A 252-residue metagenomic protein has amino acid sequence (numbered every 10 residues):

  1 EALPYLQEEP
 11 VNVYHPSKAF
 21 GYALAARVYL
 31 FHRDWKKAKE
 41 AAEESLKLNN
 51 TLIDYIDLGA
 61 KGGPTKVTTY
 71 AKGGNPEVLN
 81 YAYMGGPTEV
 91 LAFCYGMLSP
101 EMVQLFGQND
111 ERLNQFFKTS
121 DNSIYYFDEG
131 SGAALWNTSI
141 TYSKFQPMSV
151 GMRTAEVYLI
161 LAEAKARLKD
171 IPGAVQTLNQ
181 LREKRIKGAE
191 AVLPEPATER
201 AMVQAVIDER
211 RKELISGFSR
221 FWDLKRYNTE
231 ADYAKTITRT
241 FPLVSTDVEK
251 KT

Functional and structural regions predicted by a protein language model:
E1-L3, Y14-L46, N80, S149-Q180 (+1 more regions): Extended, hydrophobic/aromatic-rich amphipathic alpha-helical segments that build helical scaffolds
Y5-E8, L48, K184: Residue position in alpha-helical solenoids
V11, N49-G59, K187-L193: Boundary/linker segments of alpha-helical solenoid repeat arrays
V11-V13, Y233: Long amphipathic alpha-helical coiled-coil segments
K39-T154, E213, F218, N228 (+1 more regions): Hydrophobic-face positions in mid-chain alpha helices that act as interaction patches
M102, P196-T252: Long, intrinsically disordered, low-complexity segments
L113, L193, L224: Short clusters of hydrophobic/aromatic residues that line enzyme substrate/ligand-binding pockets
G130-M152, K165, I171, Q176-V192: Non-catalytic carbohydrate-binding regions of carbohydrate-active enzymes
